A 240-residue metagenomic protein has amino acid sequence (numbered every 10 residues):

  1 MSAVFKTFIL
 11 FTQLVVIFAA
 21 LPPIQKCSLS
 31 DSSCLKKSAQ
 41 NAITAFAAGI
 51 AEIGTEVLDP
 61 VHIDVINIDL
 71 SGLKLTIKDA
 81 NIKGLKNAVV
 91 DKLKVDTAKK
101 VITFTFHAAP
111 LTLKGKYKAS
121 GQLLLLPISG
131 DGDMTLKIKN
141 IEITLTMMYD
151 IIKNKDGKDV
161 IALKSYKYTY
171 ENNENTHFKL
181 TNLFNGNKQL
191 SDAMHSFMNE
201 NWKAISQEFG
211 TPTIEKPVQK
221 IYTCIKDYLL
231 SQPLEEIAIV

Functional and structural regions predicted by a protein language model:
S2-A20: Cleavable N-terminal signal peptides of Sec/SRP-targeted secreted and luminal proteins
A3-V4, L21-P23, K216-V240: C-terminal helix/juxtamembrane-tail motif
V15-V16, I53, K226: Residue-level detector of alpha-helical transmembrane segments in integral membrane proteins
L21-E174: Hydrophobic-cavity lipid-handling domains and compact docking modules
A39-F46, L180, L190, M194 (+1 more regions): Generic structural signal of hydrophobic/aromatic residues within well-ordered alpha-helices of folded domains
D159-I214: Extended amphipathic ligand-handling, pore-lining, and cofactor/metal-binding catalytic surfaces
